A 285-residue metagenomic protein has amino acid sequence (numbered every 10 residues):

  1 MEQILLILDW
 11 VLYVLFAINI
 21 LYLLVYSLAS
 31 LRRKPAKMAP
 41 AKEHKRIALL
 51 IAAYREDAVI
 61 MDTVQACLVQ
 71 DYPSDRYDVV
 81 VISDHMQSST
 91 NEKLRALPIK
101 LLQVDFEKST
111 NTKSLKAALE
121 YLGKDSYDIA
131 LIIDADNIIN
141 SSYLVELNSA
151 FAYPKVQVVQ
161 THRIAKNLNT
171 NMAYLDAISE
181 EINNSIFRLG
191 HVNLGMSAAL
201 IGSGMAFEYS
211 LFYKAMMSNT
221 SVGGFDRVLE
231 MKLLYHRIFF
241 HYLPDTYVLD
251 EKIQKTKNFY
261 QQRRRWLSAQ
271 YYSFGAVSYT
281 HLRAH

Functional and structural regions predicted by a protein language model:
M1-E43, L94: N-terminal membrane-anchoring/stem segments of glycan-assembly enzymes
R46-A48, D78, V228: Cell-envelope/extracellular polymer assembly enzymes that use nucleotide-activated donors
M61, S88-R95, S142: Acidic helix N-cap motif at the loop->helix transition within catalytic regions of sugar-transfer enzymes
Q65-R76: Short, acidic, metal-binding catalytic loop of nucleotide-sugar glycosyltransferases
S83-N91, F106-K108, I138: A conserved acidic beta->alpha catalytic loop
Q103-S114, E120-K124, S141-S221, R264-G275: Long helical/loop segments within the catalytic core of UDP-sugar-dependent glycosyltransferases, especially the large
Y127-I138: Short beta-strand-to-loop acidic/aromatic patch adjacent to the donor-nucleotide binding site
T280-H285: Conserved small/polar residues in nucleotide/adenosyl-binding loops
